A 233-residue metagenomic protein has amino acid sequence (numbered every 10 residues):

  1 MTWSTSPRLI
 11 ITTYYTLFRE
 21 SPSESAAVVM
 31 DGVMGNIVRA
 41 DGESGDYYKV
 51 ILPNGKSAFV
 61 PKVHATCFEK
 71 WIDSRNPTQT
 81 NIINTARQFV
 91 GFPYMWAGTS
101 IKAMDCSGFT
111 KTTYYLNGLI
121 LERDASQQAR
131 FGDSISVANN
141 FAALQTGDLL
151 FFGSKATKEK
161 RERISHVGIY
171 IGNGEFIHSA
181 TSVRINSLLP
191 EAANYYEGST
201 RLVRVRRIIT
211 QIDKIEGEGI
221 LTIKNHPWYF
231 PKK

Functional and structural regions predicted by a protein language model:
M1, P7-I10, L52-C67: A short macromolecule-binding patch
M1-E20, D31-G32, E43-S44, D73-T78 (+1 more regions): SH3-family beta-barrel domains
L17-V28, R130-N140: Short alpha-helix capping/helix-loop boundary micro-motifs
M30-V63: SH3/SH3-like beta-barrel superfamily modules
E69-D73, P93-I101, T157: Second-shell loop/turn segments in exported
A86, G98-N117: Active-site nucleophilic cysteine motif
L121-N186, P190-E191, I220-L221: ...with weaker cross-activation on analogous glycine-rich loops/strands in unrelated enzymes
Y196-K233: Low-complexity, Gly/Ser/Thr/Pro-rich intrinsically disordered linker/tail segments
